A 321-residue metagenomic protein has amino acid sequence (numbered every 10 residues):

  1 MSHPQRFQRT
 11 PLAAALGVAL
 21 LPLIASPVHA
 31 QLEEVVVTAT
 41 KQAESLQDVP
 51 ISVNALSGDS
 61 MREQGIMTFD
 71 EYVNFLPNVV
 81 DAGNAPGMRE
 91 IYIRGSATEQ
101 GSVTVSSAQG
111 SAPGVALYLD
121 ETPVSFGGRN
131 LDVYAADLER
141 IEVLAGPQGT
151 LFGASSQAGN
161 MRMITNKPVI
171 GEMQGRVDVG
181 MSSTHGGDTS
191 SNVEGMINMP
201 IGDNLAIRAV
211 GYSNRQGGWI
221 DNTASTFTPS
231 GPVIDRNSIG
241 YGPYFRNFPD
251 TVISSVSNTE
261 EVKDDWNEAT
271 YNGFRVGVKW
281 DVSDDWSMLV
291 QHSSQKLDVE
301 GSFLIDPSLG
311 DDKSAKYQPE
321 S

Functional and structural regions predicted by a protein language model:
L32-Q64, Y72, R89-Y92, V115 (+1 more regions): N-terminal periplasmic "start-of-domain" segments of outer-membrane beta-barrel proteins
T38, D70, N74-T122: Extracytoplasmic beta-strand/coil segments of soluble accessory domains associated with Gram-negative outer-membrane
S45, R89, V115, G171-G175 (+3 more regions): Outer-envelope beta-barrel architecture signal
V53, M61, V73, I141-G146 (+2 more regions): Non-catalytic regulatory/gating segments with a bias toward low-complexity or hydrophobic composition
F69, E90-Y92, V105-S106, V143 (+2 more regions): N-terminal periplasmic accessory domains that precede and gate Gram-negative outer-membrane beta-barrel machines
V105-A145, G195: Short acidic/polar hinge/loop motifs at secondary-structure boundaries that mediate gating or recognition
H185-E300: Transmembrane beta-barrel wall of Gram-negative outer-membrane proteins
S287, Q291-S321: Flexible loop and strand-edge segments within Gram-negative outer membrane beta-barrel domains
